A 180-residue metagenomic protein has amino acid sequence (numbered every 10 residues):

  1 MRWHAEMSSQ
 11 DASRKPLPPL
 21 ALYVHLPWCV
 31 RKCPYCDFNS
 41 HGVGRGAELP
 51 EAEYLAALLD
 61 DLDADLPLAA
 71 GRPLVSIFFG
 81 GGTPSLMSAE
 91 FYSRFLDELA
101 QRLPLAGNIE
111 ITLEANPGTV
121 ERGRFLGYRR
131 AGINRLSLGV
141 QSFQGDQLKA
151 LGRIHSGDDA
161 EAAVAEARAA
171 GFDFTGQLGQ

Functional and structural regions predicted by a protein language model:
M1-L22, A70-R72: N-terminal [4Fe-4S]-dependent radical SAM core
P16, L26-P27, A169: Short glycine/proline-enriched loop/turn "hinge" motifs that connect secondary-structure elements and lie
P19-A21, C33, E110: Structural motif
Y23-H25, S137: Structured core elements
H25-S40: Local cysteine-cluster metal-coordination motifs and their immediate loop/turn environment, predominantly Fe-S cluster
S40-Q180: Conserved non-cysteine loop/helix-boundary elements of the Radical SAM core domain that shape
